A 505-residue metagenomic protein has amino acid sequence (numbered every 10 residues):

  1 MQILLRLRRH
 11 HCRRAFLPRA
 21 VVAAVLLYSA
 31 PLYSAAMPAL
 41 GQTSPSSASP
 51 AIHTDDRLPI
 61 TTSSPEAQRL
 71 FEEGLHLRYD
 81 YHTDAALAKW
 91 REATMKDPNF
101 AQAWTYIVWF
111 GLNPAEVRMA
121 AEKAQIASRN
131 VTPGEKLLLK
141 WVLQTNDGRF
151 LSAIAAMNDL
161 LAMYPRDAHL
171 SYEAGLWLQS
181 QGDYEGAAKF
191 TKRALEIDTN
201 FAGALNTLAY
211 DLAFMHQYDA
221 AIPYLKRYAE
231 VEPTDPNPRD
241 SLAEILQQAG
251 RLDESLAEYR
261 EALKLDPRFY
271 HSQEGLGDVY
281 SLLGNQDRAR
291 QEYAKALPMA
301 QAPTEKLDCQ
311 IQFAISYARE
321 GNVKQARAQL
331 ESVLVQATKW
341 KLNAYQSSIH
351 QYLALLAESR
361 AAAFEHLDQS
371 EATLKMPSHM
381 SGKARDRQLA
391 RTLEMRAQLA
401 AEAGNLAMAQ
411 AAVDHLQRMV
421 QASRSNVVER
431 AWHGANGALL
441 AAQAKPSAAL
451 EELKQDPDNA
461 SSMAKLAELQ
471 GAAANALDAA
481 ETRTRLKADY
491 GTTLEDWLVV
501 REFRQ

Functional and structural regions predicted by a protein language model:
S63-E92, K96, K136-D159, M163-H169 (+2 more regions): Alpha-helical segment of the N-proximal tetratricopeptide repeat
S64-P65, P98, R129-T132, P165-R166 (+7 more regions): Short coil turns that delineate tetratricopeptide repeat
A67-Q68, A101-Q102, G134, A168-H169 (+11 more regions): Helix-start (N-cap) detector for alpha-helical repeat units in TPR-like alpha-solenoids, especially tetratricopeptide
L75, W109, V142, L176 (+8 more regions): Residue-level recognition of tetratricopeptide repeat
E92-M95, I126-R129, L161-A162, R193-I197 (+9 more regions): Conserved structural position within tetratricopeptide repeats
